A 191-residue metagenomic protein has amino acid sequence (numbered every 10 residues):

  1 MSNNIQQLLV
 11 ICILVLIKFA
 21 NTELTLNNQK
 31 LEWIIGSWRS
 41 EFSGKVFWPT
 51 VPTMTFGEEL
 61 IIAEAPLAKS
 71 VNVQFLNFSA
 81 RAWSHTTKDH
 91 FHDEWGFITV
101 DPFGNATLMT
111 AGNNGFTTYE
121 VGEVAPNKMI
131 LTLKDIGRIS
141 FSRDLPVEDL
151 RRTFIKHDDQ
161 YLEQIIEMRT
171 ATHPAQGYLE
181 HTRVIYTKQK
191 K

Functional and structural regions predicted by a protein language model:
M1-N3, K191: A positional/structural detector of protein chain ends, strongest at the extreme C-terminus and weakly at the extreme
N3-N4, Y161: Intrinsic low-complexity/disordered segments
N4-T22: Cleavable N-terminal signal peptides of Sec/SRP-targeted secreted and luminal proteins
N21-K191: Hydrophobic small-molecule pocket/channel-lining residues, especially in calycin-type beta-barrels
